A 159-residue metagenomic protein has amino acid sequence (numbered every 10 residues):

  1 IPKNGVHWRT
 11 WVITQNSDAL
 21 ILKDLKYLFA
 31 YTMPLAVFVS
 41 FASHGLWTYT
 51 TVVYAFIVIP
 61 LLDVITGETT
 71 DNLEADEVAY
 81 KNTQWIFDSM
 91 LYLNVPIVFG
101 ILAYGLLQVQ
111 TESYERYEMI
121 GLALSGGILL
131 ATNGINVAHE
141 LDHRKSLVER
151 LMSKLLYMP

Functional and structural regions predicted by a protein language model:
W8-W11: Tryptophan (W) side chains
I21-V37: The first (N-terminal) embedded transmembrane alpha-helix
L35-H44, L106: Hydrophobic alpha-helical transmembrane segments
H44-V64: Loop-to-helix transition at the N-terminal end of transmembrane alpha-helices
L46-T50, Y114-S125: Hydrophobic alpha-helical transmembrane segments
G67-N72, F99-M119, N136-E140: Transmembrane alpha-helix boundary signature
E74-V95: Juxtamembrane helix-capping/reentrant segments at transmembrane boundaries
L124-P159: Membrane-embedded catalytic scaffold of the fatty acid hydroxylase/desaturase
